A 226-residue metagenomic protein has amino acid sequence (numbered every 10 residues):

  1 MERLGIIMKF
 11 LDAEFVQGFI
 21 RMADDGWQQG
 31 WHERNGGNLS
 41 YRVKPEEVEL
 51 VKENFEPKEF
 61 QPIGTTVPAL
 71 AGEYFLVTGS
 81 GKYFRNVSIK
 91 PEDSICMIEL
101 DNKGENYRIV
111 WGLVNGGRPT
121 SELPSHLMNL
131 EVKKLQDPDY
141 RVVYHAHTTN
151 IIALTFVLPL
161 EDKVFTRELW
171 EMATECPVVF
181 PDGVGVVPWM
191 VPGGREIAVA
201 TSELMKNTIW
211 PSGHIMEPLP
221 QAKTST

Functional and structural regions predicted by a protein language model:
E2-T226: Glycine-rich flexible loops
